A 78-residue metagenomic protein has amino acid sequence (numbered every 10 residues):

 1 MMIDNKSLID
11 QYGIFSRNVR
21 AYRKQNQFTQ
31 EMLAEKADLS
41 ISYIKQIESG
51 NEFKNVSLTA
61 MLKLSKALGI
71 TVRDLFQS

Functional and structural regions predicted by a protein language model:
M2-Q25: A short, Lys/Arg-rich alpha-helix, primarily the initiator
N18, T29, S57-A60, T71: Residues that mark the N-terminal boundary/hinge immediately upstream of a DNA-recognition element
K24, E35, K66: Alpha-helical residues within the helix-turn-helix
F28-I47: Short alpha-helical DNA-recognition segment
N51-K63: Short, basic-rich loop-to-helix N-cap that marks the start of a DNA-contacting helix
G69-S78: Short C-terminal boundary/hinge segments that cap the last helix of small helical domains
